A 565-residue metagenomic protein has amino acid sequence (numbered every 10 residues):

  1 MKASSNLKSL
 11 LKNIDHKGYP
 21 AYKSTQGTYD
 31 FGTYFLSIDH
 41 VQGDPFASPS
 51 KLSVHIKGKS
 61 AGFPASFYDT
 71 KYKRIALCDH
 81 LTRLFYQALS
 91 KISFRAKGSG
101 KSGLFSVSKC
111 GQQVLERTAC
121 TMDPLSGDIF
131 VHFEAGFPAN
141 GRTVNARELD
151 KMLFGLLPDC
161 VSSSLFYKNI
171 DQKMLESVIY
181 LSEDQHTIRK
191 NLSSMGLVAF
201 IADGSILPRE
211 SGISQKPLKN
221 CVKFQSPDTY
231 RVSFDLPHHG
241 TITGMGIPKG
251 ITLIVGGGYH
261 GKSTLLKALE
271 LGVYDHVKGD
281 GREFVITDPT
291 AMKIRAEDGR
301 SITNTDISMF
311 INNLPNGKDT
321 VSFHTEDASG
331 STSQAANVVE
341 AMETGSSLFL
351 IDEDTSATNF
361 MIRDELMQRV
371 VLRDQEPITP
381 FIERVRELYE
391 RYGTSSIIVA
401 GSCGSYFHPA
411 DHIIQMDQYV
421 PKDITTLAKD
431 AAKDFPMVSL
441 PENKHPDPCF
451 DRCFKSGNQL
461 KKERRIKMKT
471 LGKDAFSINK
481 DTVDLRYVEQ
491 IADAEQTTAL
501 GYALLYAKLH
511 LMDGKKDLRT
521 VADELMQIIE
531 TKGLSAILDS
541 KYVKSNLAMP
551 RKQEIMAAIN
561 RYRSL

Functional and structural regions predicted by a protein language model:
M1-T187, N191-G196, L207, I559: N-terminal accessory targeting/assembly segments
S193-A199, D203, Y259, L266-E297 (+1 more regions): Carboxylate/His-rich catalytic cores and anion/metal-binding grooves
L207-T243, K278, I286-I302, I307-K318: N-terminal pre-Walker A segment at the start of P-loop NTPase domains
I242-Y274: Glycine-rich phosphate-binding P-loop
R300, F310-S331, R363-I378: Flexible beta-alpha connector loops of hexameric P-loop NTPases
A341-V385, Y389, S402-H408, H412-K429: Conserved P-loop NTPase nucleotide-binding/switch module
M416-T497: Conserved P-loop NTPase
D484-L565: Terminal-proximal interaction/regulatory segments of ATP-powered molecular machines
